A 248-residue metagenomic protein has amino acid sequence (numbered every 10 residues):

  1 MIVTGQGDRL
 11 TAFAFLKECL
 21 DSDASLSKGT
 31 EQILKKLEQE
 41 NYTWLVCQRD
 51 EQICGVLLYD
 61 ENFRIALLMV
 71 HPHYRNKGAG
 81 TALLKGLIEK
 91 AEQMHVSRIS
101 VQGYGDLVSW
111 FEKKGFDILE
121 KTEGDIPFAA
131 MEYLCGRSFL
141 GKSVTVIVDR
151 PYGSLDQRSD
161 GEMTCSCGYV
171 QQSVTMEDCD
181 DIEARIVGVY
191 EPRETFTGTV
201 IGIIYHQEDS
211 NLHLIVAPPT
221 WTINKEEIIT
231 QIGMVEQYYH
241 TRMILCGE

Functional and structural regions predicted by a protein language model:
M1-K35: Short amphipathic alpha-helix that is part of the acyltransferase structural core
K35-N41: Short loop/turn motifs at secondary-structure junctions and domain boundaries
V46, Q52-M69: Conserved beta-strand in the GNAT
L68-N76: A short, internal acetyl-CoA/4′-phosphopantetheine-binding micro-motif in the GNAT/acyltransferase core
N76-E89: Conserved acetyl-CoA-binding loop-helix of GNAT-fold acetyltransferases
A91-G103: Conserved GNAT acetyl-CoA-binding A-motif
Y104-P127: Conserved active-site alpha-helix within GNAT-family acetyltransferase domains
C135-E248: Hydrophobic N-terminal alpha-helices or hydrophobic patches in metabolic proteins across all domains of life
